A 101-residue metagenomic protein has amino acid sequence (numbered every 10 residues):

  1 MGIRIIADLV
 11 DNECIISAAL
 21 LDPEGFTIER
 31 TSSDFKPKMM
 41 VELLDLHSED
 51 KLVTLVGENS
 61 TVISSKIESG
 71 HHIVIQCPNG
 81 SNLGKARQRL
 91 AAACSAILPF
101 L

Functional and structural regions predicted by a protein language model:
M1-L101: Non-catalytic interaction/Regulatory regions outside core domains
